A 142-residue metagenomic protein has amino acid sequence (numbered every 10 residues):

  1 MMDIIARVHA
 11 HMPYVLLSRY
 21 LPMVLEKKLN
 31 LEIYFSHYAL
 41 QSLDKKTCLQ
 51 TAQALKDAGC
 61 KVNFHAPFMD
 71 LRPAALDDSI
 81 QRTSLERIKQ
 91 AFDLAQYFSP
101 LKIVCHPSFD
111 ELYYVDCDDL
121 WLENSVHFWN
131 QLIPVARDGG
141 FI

Functional and structural regions predicted by a protein language model:
M1-F92, Q96: N-terminal pre-domain/capping segments
A74-I142: Active-site acidic/histidine proton-transfer and metal-coordination neighborhood in alpha/beta enzyme cores
